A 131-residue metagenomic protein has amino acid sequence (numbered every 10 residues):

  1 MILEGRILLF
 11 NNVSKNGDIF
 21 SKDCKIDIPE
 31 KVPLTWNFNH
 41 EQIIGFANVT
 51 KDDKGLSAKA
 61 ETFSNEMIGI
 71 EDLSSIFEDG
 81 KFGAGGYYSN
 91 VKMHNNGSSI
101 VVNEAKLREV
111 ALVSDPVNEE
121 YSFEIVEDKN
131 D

Functional and structural regions predicted by a protein language model:
M1-D131: Signature of dsDNA virion morphogenesis modules
